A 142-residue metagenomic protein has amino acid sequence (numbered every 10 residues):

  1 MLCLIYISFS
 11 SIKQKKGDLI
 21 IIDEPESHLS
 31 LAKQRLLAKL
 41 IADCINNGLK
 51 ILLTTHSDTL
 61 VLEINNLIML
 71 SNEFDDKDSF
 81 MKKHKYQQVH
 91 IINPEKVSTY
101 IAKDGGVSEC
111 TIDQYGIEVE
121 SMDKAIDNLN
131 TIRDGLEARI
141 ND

Functional and structural regions predicted by a protein language model:
M1-D127, D134-E137: Switch/communication elements of ASCE P-loop NTPase nucleotide-binding domains
R139-D142: Terminal, low-complexity, charged helical segments
